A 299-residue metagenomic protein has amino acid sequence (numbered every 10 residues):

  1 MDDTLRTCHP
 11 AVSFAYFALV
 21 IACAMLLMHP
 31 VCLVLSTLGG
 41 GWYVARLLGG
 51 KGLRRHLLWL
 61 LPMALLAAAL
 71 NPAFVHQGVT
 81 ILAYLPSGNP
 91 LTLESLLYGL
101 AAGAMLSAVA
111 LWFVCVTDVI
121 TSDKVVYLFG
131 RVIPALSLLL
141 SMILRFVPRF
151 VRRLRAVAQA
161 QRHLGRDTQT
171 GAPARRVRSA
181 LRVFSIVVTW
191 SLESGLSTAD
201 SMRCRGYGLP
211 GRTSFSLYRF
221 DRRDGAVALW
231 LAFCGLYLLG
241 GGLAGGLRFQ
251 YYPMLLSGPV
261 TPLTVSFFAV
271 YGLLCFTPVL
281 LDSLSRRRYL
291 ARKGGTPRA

Functional and structural regions predicted by a protein language model:
D2-L48, A156-A299: Transmembrane alpha-helix interface motif
V34, G49-L58: Interfacial helix-loop-helix linkers and transmembrane-helix boundary segments in multi-pass membrane proteins
H56-A174, L290-A299: Juxtamembrane/interface alpha-helical elements of multi-pass membrane proteins
